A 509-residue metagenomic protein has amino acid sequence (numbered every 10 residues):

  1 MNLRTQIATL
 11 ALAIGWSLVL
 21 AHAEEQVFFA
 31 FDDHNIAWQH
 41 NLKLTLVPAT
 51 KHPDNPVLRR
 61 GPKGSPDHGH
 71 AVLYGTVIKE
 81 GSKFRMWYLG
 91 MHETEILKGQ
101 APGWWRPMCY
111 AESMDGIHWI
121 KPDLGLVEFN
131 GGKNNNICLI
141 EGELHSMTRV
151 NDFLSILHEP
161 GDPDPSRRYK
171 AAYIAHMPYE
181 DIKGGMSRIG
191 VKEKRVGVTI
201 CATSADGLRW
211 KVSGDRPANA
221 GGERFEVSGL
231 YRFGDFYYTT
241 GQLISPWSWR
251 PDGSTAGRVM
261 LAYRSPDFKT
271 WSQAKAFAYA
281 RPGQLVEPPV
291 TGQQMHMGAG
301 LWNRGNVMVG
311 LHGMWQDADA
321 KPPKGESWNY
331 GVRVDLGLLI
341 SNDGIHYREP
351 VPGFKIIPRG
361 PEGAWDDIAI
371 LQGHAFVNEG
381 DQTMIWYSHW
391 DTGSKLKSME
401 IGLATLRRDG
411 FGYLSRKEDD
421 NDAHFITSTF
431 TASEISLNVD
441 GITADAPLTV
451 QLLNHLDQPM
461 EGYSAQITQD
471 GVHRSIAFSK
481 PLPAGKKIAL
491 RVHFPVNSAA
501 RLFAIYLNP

Functional and structural regions predicted by a protein language model:
M1-R4: N-terminal secretory signal peptides that target proteins for export/translocation
A8-S17: Bacterial N-terminal signal peptides
H22-P509: Carbohydrate-active catalytic/glycan-binding domains of CAZyme proteins, especially the secreted or lumenal ectodomains
